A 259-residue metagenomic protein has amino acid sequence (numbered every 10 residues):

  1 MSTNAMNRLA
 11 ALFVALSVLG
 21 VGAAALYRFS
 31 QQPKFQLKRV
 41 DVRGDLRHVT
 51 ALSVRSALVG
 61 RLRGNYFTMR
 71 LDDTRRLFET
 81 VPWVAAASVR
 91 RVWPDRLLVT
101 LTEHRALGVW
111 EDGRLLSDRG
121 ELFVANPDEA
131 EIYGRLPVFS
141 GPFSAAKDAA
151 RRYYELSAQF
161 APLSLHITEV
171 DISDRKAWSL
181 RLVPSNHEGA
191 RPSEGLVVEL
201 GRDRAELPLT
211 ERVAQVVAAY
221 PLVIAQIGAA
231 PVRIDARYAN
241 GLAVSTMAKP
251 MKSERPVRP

Functional and structural regions predicted by a protein language model:
M1-R39, V49-N65, M69-R76, A87-S88 (+1 more regions): Charged, solvent-exposed interaction patches on well-folded alpha/beta domains that mediate macromolecular contacts
V42: Extended, alpha-helix-rich binding/interface surfaces that flank or overlap catalytic cores and mediate recognition
V81: Acidic-histidine catalytic/liganding microenvironments
